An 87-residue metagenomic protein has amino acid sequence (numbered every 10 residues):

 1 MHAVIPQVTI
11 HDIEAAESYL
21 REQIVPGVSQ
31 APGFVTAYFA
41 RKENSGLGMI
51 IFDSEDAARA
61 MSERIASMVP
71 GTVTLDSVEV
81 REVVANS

Functional and structural regions predicted by a protein language model:
M1-L47, D53-S87: Short S/T/G/P-rich N-terminal loop/turn motif that feeds into the first structured element of a domain
